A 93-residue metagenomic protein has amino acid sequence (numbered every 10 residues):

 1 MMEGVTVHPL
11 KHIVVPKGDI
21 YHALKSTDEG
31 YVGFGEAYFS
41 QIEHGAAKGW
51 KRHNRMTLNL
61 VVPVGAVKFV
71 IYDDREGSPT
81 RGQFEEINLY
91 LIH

Functional and structural regions predicted by a protein language model:
M1-L91: Non-catalytic, conserved peripheral segments adjacent to functional cores
